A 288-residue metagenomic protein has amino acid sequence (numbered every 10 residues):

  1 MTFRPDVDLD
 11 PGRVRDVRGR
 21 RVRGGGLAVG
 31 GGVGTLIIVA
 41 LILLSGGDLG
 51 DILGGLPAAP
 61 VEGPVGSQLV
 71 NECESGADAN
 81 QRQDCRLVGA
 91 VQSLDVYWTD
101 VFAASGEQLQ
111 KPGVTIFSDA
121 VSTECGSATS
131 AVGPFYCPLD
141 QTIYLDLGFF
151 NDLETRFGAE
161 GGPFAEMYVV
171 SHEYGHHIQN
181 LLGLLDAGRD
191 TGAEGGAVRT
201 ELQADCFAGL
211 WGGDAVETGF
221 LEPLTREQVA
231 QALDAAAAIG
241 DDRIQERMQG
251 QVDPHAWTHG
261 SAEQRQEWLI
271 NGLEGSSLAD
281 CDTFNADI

Functional and structural regions predicted by a protein language model:
M1-E72: Long amphipathic alpha-helical segments used for membrane anchoring, targeting, substrate engagement, or oligomerization
T2-V17, E194-P223: Post-HExxH zinc-binding segment in Zn-dependent metallohydrolases
P5, D242-I288: Pan-zinc metallopeptidase signature
A40, W98, L145, Y168-L181 (+2 more regions): Active-site recognition of the HExxH zinc-binding catalytic motif
L53, A120-D146: Catalytic zinc-binding patch centered on the HExxH motif and its immediate surroundings that defines zinc-dependent
Q81, C85-Y97, V101-A103, E107 (+1 more regions): Short helix/loop segments within enzyme catalytic domains that coordinate or immediately flank catalytic cofactors
F149-Y168, G192-V198: Short pre-active-site segment immediately N-terminal to the catalytic Zn-binding motif
Y174-D190, L210-E217: Catalytic Zn2+-binding segment of zinc metalloproteases
